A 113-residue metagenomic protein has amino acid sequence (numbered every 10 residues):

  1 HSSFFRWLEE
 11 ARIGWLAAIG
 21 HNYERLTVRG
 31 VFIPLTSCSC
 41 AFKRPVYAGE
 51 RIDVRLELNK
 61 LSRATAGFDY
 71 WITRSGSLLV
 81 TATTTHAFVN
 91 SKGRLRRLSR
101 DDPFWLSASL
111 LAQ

Functional and structural regions predicted by a protein language model:
H1-T36, N90-Q113: Hot-dog-fold acyl-thioester-processing enzymes
S3-F4, A41, D69: Intrinsic disorder/low-structure terminal segments
W15-A64, V80-T81, H86-A87: Hydrophobic beta-strand-centered segment that forms part of the acyl-chain substrate-binding groove
Y47-R51, N59-Q113: HotDog/MaoC-like acyl-thioester-processing domains
